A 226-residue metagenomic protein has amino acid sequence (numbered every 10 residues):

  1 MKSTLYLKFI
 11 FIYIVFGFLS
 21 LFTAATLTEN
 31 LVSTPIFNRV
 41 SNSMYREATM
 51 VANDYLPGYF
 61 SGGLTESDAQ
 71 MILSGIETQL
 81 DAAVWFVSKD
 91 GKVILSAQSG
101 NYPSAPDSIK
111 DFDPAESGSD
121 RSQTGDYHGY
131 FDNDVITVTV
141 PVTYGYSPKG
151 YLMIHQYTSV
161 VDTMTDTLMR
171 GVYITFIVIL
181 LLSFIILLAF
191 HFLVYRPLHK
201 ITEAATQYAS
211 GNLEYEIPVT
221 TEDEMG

Functional and structural regions predicted by a protein language model:
M1-V93, Q98-N101, R170: Juxtamembrane segments flanking the first transmembrane helix of membrane-anchored signal-transduction proteins
I12, A25-S33, V178-R196, A209: Cytosolic-side ends of inner-membrane transmembrane helices, especially those that anchor bacterial signal-transduction
R46, M50, M71, T163 (+2 more regions): Generic recognition of well-ordered alpha-helical segments within structured catalytic/regulatory domains
K92-V93, S147, N212: Residue-level signal for well-ordered, solvent-exposed loop/turn and beta-edge residues enriched in charged/polar side
N101-Y151: Membrane-proximal, non-catalytic sensory/regulatory domains of signal-transducing membrane proteins
T143-G145, M153-Y173: Helix-start (N-cap) segments at beta->loop->alpha junctions that couple sensory/regulatory domains to adjoining helices
L193-V219: Membrane-proximal alpha-helical signal-transduction linkers
T221-G226: HAMP-domain and HAMP-like amphipathic coiled-coil signaling helices that relay input from membrane sensors to cytosolic
